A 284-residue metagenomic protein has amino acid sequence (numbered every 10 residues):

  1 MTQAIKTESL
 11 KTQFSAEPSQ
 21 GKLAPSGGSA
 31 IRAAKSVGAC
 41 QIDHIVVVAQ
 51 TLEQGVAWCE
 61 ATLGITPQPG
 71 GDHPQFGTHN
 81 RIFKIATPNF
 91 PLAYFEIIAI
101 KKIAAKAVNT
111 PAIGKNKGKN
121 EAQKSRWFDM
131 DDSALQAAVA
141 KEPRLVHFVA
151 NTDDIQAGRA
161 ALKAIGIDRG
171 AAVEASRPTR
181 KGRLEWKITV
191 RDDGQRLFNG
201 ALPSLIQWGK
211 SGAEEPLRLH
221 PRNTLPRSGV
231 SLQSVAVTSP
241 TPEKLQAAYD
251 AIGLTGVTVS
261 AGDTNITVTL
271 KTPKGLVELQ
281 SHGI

Functional and structural regions predicted by a protein language model:
Q3-A33, K106, P111-A122: Intrinsically disordered, low-complexity terminal tails and inter-domain linkers enriched for S/T/G/P/D/E
I5-K6, L10, G71, I82-K84 (+5 more regions): Vicinal oxygen chelate
P25-Q68, K274, H282-I284: Charged/polar interaction segments and conserved charged motifs
I31-L52, K141-D153, Q207-P242: N-terminal beta-strand motif that seeds the catalytic metal site of vicinal oxygen chelate
C40-I42, F76-T78, N199, V230 (+1 more regions): Short, solvent-exposed coil/turn segments
L52-T66, G158-I165, T241-I252: Amphipathic alpha-helical segments
V56-L135: Glycine/small-residue-rich interface belts in oligomeric ring/scaffold proteins and their assembly partners
S231-L232, V237-P240, K244, A248 (+2 more regions): A hydrophobic, small-residue-rich beta->alpha segment in the mid-to-C-terminal subdomain of diverse proteins
